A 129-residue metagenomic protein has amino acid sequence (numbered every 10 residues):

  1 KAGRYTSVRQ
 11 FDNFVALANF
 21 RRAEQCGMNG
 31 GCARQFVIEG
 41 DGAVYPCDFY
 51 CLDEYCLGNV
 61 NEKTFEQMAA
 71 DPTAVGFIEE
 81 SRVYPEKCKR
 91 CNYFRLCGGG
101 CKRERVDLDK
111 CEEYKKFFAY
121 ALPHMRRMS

Functional and structural regions predicted by a protein language model:
K1-A18, F49-N92: C-terminal accessory region of radical SAM enzymes
R21-E24: Short, P/G- and charge-enriched loop/turn segments at secondary-structure junctions
N29-C32: Short, small/polar residue-rich loop motifs at catalytic or cofactor-binding pockets
I38-E39: Short, acidic, Ser/Thr-enriched surface-loop or helix-capping motifs
L52-Y55, V83-S129: Radical SAM enzyme core and accessory elements
